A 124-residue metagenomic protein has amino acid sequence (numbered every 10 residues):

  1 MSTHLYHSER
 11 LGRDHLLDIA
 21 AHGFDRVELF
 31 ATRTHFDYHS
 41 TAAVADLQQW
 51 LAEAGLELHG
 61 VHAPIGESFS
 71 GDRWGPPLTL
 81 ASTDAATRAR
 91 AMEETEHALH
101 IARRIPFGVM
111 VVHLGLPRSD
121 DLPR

Functional and structural regions predicted by a protein language model:
M1-F107: N-terminal pre-domain/capping segments
A98-P123: Active-site groove signature of glycoside hydrolases
